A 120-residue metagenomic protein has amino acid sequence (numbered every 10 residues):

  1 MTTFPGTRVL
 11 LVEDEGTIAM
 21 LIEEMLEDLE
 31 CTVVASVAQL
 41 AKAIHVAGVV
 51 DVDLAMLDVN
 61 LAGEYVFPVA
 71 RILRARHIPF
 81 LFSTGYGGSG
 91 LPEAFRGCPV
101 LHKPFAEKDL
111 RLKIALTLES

Functional and structural regions predicted by a protein language model:
M1-R8, K42, A106-S120: Non-catalytic signal-transmission and effector/linker regions of two-component phosphorelay proteins
E13: Conserved acidic carboxylate
G16-A35: Two-component/phosphorelay signaling modules centered on CheY-like receiver
S36-L54: Acidic, metal-coordinating helix/loop segments flanking the phosphotransfer/catalytic sites of two-component signaling
D58: Active-site residues of response regulator receiver
A62: The feature encodes the CheY-like receiver
L81-S83: Hydrophobic/aromatic residues positioned on beta-strands within the core alpha/beta folds
K103: A Lys-centered signature of the CheY-like receiver
